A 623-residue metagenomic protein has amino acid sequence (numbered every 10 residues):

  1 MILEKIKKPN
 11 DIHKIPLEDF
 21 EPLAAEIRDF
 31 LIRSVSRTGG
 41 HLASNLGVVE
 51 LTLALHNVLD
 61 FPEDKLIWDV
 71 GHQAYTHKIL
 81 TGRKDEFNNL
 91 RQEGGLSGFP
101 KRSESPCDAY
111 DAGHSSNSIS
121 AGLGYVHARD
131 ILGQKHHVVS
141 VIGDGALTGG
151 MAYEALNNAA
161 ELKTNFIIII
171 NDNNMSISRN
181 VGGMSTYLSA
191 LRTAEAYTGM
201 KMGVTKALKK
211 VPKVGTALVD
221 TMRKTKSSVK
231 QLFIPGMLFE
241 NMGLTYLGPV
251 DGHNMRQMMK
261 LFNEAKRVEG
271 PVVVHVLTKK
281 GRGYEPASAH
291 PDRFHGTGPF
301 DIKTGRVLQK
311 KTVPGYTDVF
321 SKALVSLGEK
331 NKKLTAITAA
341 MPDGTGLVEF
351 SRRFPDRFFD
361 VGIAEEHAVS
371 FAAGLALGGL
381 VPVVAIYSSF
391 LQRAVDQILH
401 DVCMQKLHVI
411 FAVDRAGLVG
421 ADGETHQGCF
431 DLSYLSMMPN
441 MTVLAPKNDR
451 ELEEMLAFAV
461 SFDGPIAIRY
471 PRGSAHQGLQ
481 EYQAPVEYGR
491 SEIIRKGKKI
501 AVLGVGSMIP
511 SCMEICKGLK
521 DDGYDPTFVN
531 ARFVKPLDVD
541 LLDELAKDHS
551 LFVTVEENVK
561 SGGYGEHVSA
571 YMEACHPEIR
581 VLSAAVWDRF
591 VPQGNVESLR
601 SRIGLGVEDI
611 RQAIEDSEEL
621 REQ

Functional and structural regions predicted by a protein language model:
M1-L80, L244-M259, H275-T278: N-terminal amphipathic, basic-rich helices that act as targeting or association modules
L3, N174-F320: Long, well-ordered, tryptophan-enriched scaffold segments
H41-L162, Y316, K333-L334, T338-A339 (+1 more regions): Cofactor-binding active-site loop characterized by glycine-rich and histidine/acidic residues
K65, T278-L391, Q397-L407, G464 (+4 more regions): Non-catalytic terminal/interface segments that mediate subunit docking, oligomerization, and allosteric communication
E86-L96, E161-M175, A196-G199, C403-R415: A glycine-rich helix N-cap at a beta->alpha junction
L218-P286, H408-V413, L432-E481, V607-Q623: Structural signature of the thiamine diphosphate
K260-N263, H295-G296, G305, G315-K330 (+5 more regions): Glycine-/acidic-rich phosphate or pyrophosphate-binding loops and their flanking alpha/beta elements
P299-K303, V307-T312, G420-D422, T442 (+1 more regions): Peripheral docking tails and interdomain loops at the edges of cofactor- or intermediate-handling domains
